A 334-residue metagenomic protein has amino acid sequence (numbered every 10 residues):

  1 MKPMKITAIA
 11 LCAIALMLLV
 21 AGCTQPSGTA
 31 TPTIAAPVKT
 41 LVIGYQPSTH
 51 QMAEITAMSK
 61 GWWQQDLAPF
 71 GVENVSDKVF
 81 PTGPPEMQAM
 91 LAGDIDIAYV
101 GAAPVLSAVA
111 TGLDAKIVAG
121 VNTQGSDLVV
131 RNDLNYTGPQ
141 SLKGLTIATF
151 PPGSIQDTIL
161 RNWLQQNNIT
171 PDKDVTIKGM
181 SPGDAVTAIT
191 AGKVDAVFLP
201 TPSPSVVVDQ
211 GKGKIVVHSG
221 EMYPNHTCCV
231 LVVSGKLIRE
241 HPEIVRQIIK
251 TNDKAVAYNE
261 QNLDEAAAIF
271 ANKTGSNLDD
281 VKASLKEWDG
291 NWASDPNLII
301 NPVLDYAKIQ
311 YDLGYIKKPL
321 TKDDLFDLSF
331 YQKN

Functional and structural regions predicted by a protein language model:
M1-T33: Secretory targeting signatures
T31-A35, R131-I147, E240-E243: Flexible hinge/capping segments at coil-to-helix
I34-M52, E73-V79, K116, G144-A148 (+1 more regions): Short, well-ordered beta-strand elements
L41, S48-V79, V109-T111, T158-Q165 (+1 more regions): Short, polar/charged alpha-helical segment
E73-Q88, G101-A103, D174-T190, T201-P202: Short helix-initiation/N-cap motifs at beta->coil->alpha
A103-P104, L134, G183-N272: Pocket-lining segment of extracytoplasmic ligand-binding domains
R239-K317: Secondary-structure end/capping motifs
K308-N334: Conserved C-terminal helix/tail region of periplasmic/extracytoplasmic solute-binding proteins
